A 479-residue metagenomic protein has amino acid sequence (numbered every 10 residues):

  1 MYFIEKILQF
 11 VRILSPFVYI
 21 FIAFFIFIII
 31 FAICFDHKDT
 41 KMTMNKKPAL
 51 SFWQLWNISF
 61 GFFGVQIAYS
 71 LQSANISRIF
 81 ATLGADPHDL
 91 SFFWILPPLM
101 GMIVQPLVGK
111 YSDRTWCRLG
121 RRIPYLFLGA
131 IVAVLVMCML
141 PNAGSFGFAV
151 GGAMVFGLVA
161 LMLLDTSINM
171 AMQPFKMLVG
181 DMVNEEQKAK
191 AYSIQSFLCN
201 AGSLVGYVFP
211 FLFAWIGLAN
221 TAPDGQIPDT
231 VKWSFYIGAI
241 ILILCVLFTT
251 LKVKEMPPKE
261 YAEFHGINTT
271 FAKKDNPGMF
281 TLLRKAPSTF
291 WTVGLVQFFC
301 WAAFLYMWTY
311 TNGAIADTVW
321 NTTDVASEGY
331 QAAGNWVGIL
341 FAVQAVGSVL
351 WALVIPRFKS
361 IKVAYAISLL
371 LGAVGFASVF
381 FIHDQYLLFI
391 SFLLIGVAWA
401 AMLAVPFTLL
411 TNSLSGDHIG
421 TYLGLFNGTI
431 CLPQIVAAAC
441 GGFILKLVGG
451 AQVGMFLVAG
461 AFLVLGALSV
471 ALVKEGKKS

Functional and structural regions predicted by a protein language model:
I4-I7, V11-P16, I20-F52, G144 (+5 more regions): Intracellular loop-helix junctions on the cytosolic face of multi-pass helical membrane proteins
N45-P98, T292, V296, A302-D324: Helix-loop boundary and gating motifs at the non-cytosolic
P87-H88, E185-I194, G416-F426: Loop-to-transmembrane helix entry/capping segments in MFS-fold secondary transporters and related SLC/MFSD carriers
F127-V150, L371-H383: C-terminal ends and interior cores of transmembrane alpha-helices in multi-pass membrane transporters/permeases
V136, A143, A149-M170, L387-A401: Hydrophobic core of transmembrane alpha-helices in multi-pass small-molecule transporters, especially MFS/SLC-type
M170-V183, M402-S415: Intracellular juxtamembrane helix-capping segments at the cytosolic ends of symmetry-related transmembrane helices
V363-L403: C-terminal transmembrane helical hairpin of 12-TM major facilitator-type secondary transporters
I419-K446: A late C-terminal transmembrane helix in Major Facilitator Superfamily
